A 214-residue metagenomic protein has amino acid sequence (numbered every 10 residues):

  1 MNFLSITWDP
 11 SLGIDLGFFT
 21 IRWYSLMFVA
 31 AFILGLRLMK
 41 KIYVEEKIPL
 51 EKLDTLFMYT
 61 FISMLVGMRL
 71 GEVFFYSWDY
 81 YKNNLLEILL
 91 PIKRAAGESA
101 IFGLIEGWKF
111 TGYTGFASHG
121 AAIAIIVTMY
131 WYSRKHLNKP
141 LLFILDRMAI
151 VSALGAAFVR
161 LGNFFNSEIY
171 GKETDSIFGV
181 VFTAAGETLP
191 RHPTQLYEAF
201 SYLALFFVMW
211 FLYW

Functional and structural regions predicted by a protein language model:
M1-W214: A feature for loop-to-transmembrane-helix boundaries and adjacent hydrophobic helices in multi-pass integral membrane
